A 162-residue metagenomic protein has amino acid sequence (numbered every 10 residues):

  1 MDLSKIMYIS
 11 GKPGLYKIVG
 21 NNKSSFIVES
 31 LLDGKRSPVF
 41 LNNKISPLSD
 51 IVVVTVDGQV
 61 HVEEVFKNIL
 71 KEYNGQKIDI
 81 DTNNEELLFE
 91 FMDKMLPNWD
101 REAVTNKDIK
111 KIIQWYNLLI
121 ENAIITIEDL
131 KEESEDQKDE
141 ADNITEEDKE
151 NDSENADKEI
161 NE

Functional and structural regions predicted by a protein language model:
M1-I80: The feature represents the first ordered module of a protein
S10, G58-V65, N84, L88 (+1 more regions): Helical mechanochemical/support elements of P-loop NTPase systems and associated helical scaffolds
I51-V52, V62-E63, E86-L87, E128-D129 (+1 more regions): Short, intrinsically disordered/low-complexity patches at protein termini and at juxtamembrane boundaries
V54, M92-M95, Q114, L118-L119 (+1 more regions): Alpha-helix boundary/capping detector
E64-K71, E90-K94, Q114: Solvent-exposed alpha-helical segments within well-ordered globular domains of core cellular machineries
N74-K77, D81-E85, F89-A103: Conserved interaction-surface patches within small, structured recognition/assembly domains
N98-S134: Positively charged, low-complexity, intrinsically disordered RNA-binding extensions
I125-E162: Intrinsically disordered, compositionally biased charged tails
